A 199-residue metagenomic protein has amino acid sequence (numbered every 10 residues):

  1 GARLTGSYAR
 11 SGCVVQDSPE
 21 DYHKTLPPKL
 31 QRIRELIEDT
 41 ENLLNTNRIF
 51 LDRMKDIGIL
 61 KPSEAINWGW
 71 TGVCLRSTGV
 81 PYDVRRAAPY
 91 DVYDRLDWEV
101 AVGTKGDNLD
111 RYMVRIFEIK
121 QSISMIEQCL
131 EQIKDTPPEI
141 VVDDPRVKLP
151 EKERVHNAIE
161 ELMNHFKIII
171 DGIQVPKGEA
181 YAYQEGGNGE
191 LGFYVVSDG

Functional and structural regions predicted by a protein language model:
G1-G199: Metal/cofactor-centered catalytic core regions of large enzymes
